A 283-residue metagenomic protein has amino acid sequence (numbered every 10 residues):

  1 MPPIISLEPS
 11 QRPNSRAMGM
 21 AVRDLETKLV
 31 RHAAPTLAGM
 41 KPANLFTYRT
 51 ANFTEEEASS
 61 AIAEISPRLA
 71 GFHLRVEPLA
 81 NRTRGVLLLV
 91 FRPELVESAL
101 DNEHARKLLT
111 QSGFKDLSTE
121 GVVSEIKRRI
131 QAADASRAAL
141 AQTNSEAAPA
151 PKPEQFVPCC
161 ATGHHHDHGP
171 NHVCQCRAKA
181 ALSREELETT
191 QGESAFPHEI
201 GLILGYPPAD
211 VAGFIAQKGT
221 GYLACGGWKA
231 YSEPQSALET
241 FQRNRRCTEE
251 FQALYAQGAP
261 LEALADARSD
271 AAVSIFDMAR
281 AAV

Functional and structural regions predicted by a protein language model:
M1-F53: Short, extreme N-terminal leader segments that mark the start of a protein/domain
K41-A43, T83-V86, P197-E199: Short, surface-exposed beta-edge/turn micro-motifs
E56-I126: A glycine-rich, hydrophobic loop/mini-helix early in the fold
R128-N144, K152, S183-L204: A mid-sequence, solvent-exposed acidic-amphipathic segment
P149-P151, F156, R177, A181: Intrinsically disordered, low-complexity segments enriched in serine/proline and basic residues
P158-C176: Histidine-centered metal-binding segments
E193-A224: Hydrophobic/aromatic-rich, well-ordered segments within soluble, folded domains that form packed cores
G227-V283: Long, compositionally biased
